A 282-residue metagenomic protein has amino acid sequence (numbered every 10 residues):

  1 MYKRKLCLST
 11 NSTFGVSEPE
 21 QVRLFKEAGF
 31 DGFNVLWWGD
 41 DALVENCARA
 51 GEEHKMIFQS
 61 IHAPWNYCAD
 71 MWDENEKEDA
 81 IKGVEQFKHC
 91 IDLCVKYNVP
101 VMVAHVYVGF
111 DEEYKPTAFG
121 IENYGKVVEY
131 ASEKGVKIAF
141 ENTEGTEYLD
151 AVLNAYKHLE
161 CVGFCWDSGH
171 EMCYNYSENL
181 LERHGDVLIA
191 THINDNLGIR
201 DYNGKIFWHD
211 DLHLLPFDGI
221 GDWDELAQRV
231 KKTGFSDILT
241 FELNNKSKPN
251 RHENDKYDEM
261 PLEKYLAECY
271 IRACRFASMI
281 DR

Functional and structural regions predicted by a protein language model:
M1-H89, V95, S132, D150 (+2 more regions): N-terminal pre-domain/capping segments
R4-T10, F33-V35, F58-A63, M102-A104 (+4 more regions): Hydrophobic faces of well-ordered beta-strands that scaffold small-molecule active sites in alpha/beta enzyme cores
N11-S17, N34-N46, G109-Y114, T143-Y148 (+3 more regions): Acidic-and-aromatic substrate-binding clefts and catalytic sites of carbohydrate-active enzymes
T13, T240-L262: A short, acidic, flexible beta-alpha connecting loop/helix-capping segment that sits on the rim of active
F33, G125-I220: Acidic/histidine-rich catalytic cores of soluble enzymes
E53, D73-G163, M260: Active-site acidic/histidine proton-transfer and metal-coordination neighborhood in alpha/beta enzyme cores
D218-K232: A short, acidic, amphipathic alpha-helical segment used as a generic capping/interface helix at domain edges
